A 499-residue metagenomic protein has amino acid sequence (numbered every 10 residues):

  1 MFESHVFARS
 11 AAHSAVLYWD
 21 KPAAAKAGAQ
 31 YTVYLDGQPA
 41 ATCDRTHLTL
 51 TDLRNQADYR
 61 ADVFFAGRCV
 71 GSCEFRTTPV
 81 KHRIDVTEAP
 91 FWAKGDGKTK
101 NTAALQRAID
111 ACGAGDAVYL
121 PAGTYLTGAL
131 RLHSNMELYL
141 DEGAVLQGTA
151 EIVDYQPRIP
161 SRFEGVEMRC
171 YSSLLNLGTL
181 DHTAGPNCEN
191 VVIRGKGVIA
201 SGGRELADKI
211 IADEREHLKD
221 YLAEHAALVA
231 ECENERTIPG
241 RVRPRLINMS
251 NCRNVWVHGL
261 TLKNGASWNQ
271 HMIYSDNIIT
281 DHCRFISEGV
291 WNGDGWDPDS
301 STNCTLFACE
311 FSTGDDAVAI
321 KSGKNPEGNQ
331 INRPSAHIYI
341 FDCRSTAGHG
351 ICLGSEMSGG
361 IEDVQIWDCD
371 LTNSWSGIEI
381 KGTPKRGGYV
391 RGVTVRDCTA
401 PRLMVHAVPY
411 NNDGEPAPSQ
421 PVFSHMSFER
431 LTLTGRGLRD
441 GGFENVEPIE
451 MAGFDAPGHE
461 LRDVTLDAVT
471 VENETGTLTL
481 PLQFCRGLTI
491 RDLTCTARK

Functional and structural regions predicted by a protein language model:
M1-K499: Extracellular/periplasmic carbohydrate-active domains that bind, remodel, or depolymerize complex polysaccharides
